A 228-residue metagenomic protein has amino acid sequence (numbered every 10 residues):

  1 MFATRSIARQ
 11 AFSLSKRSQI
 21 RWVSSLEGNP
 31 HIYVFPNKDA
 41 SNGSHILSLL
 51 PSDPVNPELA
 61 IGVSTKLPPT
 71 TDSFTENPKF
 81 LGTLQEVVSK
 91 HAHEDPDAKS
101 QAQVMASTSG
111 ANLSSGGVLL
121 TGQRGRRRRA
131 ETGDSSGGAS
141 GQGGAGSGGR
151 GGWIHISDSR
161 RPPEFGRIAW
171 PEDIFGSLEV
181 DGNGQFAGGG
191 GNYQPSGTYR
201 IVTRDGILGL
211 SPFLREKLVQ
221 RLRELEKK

Functional and structural regions predicted by a protein language model:
M1-S41: N-terminal mitochondrial targeting presequence
R5, S15, P36-K38, S48 (+3 more regions): Generic signature of intrinsically disordered, low-complexity segments enriched in small/polar residues
N42-D53: Short, hydrophobic/proline-enriched secondary-structure or compact coil segments at domain edges
V55-G62: Amphipathic alpha-helical segments of tetratricopeptide repeats
V63-F74, H93: N-terminal assembly/transducer modules of large multi-domain enzymes, emphasizing dimerization/partner-binding
S73, K79-K228: Mature, matrix/stroma-exposed regions of nuclear-encoded mitochondrial and chloroplast proteins
